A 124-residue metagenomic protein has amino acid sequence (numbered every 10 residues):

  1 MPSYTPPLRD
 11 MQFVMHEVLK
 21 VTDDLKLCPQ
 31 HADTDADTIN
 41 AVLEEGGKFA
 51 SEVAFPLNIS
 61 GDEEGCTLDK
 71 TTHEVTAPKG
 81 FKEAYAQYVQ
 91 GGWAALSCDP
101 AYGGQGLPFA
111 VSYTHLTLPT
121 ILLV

Functional and structural regions predicted by a protein language model:
M1-D69, V75: Extended, charge-enriched "interface" segments that sit outside catalytic cores
D10, T120-I121: Intrinsically disordered, low-complexity regions enriched for glutamine and histidine
V75-Y113: Non-catalytic terminal/interface segments that mediate subunit docking, oligomerization, and allosteric communication
T114-T120: Conserved small/polar residues in nucleotide/adenosyl-binding loops
